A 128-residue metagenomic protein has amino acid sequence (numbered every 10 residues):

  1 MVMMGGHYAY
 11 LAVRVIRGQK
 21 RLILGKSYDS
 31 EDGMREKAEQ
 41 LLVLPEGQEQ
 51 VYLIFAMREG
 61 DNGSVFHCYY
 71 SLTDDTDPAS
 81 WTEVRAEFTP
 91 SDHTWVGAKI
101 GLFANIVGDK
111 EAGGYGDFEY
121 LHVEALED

Functional and structural regions predicted by a protein language model:
M1-D128: Extracellular glycan-recognition regions
